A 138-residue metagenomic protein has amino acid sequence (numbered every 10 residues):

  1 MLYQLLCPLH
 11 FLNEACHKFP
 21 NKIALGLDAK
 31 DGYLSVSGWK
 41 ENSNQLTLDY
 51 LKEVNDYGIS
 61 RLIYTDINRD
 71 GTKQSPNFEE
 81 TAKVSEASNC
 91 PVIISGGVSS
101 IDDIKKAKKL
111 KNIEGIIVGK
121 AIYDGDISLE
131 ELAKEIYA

Functional and structural regions predicted by a protein language model:
M1-D70: Conserved anion-binding
L5, L27-A29, S75, P91-I101 (+1 more regions): Glycine-rich beta-to-alpha transition loops that act as phosphate-gripper elements at the mouths of alpha/beta enzyme
C7-N13, E79-E114: Catalytic cores of alpha/beta
F11-K18, I104, K108-A138: C-terminal helical cap(s) of enzyme catalytic domains, especially alpha/beta-barrels
L25, L62, V84, A107 (+1 more regions): Conserved, mostly hydrophobic/aromatic
K40-D49, Q74-K83, A133: Charged helix-capping and loop-helix junction motifs
D70, S100-D102, D124: Active-site environment of divalent metal-dependent phosphoester hydrolases
K73-Q74, A107: RNA substrate-recognition surfaces in RNA-acting enzymes
